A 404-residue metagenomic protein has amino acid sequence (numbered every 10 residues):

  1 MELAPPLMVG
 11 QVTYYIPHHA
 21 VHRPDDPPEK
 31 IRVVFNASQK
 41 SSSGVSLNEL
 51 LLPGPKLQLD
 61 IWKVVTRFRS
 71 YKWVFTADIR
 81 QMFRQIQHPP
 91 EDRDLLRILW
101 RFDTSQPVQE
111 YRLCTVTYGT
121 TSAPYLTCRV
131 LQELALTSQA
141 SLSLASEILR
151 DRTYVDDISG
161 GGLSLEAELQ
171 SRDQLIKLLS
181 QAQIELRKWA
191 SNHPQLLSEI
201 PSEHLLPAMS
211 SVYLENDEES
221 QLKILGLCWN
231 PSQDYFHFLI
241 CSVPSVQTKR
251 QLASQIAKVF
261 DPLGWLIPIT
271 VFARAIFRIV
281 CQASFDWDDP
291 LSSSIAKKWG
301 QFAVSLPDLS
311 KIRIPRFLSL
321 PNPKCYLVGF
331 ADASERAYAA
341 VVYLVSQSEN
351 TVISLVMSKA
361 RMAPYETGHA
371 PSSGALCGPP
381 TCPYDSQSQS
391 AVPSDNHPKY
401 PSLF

Functional and structural regions predicted by a protein language model:
M1-K56, R150, L163, K188 (+3 more regions): Conserved beta-strand/loop block within the catalytic cores of divalent metal-dependent phospho-transfer/hydrolysis
D26-K40, V64-Q85: Conserved catalytic palm subdomain of right-hand nucleotidyl-transferase polymerases, strongest for RNA-directed enzymes
K40-L50, Q85-Q87, E91, E147-L186 (+1 more regions): Catalytic palm subdomain of template-directed nucleic-acid polymerases, centered on the conserved carboxylate motif
V45, W62-Y71, R112, L149 (+3 more regions): C-terminal reverse transcriptase regions that engage the nucleic-acid substrate
K56, V108-L126, V130-Q132, S346-L376: A short, polar/acidic, helix/strand-boundary loop motif
R69-S143: Conserved polymerase palm-domain catalytic core
P124-Q170, Q174, P383-S402: Active-site palm subdomain of RNA-directed nucleic acid polymerases
I224, G329-I353: Acidic, metal-ligating active-site segments
